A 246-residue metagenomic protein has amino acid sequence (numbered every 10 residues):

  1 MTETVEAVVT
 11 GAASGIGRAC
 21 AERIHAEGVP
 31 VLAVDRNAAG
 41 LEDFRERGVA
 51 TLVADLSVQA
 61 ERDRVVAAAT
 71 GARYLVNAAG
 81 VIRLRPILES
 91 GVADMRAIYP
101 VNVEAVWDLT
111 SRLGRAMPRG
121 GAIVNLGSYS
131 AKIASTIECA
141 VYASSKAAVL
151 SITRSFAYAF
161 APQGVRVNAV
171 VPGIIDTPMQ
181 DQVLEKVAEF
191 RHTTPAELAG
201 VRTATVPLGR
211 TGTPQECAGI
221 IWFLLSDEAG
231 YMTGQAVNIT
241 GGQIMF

Functional and structural regions predicted by a protein language model:
A13-S14: Conserved glycine-rich cofactor-binding loop
P86-I87, D94-Y99, R202: Substrate-binding pocket helix/loop in short-chain dehydrogenase/reductase
S90, A134-A143, S155: Active-site loop-to-helix junction immediately N-terminal to the catalytic Tyr of the SDR YXXXK motif in Rossmann-fold
T110, S145, T153: Active-site helix of classical SDR
S128: Residue(s) in the substrate-gating loop at a strand-loop-helix junction that position the organic substrate next
A161, R166, M232-G234: Short, small/polar-rich loop/turn modules that mediate ligand/substrate recognition or access, typified
R210, W222, T233-F246: Short C-terminal tail/terminal secondary-structure segment of NAD(P)H-dependent dehydrogenase/reductase domains
